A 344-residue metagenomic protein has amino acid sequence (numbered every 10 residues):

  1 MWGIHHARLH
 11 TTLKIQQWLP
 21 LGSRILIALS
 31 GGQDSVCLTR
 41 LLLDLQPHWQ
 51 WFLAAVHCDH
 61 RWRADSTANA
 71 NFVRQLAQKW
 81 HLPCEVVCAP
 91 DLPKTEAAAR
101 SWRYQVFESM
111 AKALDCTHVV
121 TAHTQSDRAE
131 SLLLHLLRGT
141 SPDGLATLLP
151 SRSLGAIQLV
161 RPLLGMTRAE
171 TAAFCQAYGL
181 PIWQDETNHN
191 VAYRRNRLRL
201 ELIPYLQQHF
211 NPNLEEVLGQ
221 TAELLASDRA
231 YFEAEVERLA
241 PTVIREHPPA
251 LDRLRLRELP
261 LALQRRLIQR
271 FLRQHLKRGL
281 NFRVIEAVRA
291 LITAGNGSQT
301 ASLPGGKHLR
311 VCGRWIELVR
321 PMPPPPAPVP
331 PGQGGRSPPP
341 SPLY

Functional and structural regions predicted by a protein language model:
M1-E201: Core alpha/beta nucleotide-donor-binding catalytic domains of modification enzymes
I4-D34, A54, A89-D91, W102 (+4 more regions): AMP-forming adenylation/ATP pyrophosphatase catalytic core
Q46, L114, F210, L272-L276: A broad structural signal for alpha-helix termini and local helix breaks/kinks
A172-E223, S227, G313-R314, R320: Mid-to-C-terminal catalytic subdomains of enzymes that bind/position adenosyl phosphate moieties or nucleic-acid
